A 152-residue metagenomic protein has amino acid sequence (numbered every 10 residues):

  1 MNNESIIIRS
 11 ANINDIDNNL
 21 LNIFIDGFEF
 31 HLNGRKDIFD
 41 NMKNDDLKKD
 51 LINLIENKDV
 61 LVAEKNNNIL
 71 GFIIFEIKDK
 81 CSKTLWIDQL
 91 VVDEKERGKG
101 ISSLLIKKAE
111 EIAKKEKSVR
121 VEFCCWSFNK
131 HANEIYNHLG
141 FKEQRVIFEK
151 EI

Functional and structural regions predicted by a protein language model:
S5-N22: A short beta-loop-alpha structural element at the N-terminal edge of CoA-dependent acyl/N-acetyltransferase catalytic
I25-D50: Conserved GNAT-fold acetyl-CoA-binding loop/helix
K49-V62, W86: A short helix-loop-beta-strand connector motif used in the catalytic cores of GNAT acetyltransferases and, in some
V62, N68-I77, W86: Conserved beta-strand in the GNAT
I77-I87, R97, E143-Q144: A conserved beta-turn-beta hairpin within the catalytic core of GNAT-like acetyltransferases that forms part
V92, G98-E111, E134, H138: Conserved acetyl-CoA-binding loop-helix of GNAT-fold acetyltransferases
I106, K114-C124: Conserved GNAT acetyl-CoA-binding A-motif
E122-A132, E149-I152: Conserved beta-strand-loop-alpha-helix junction that forms the acyl-donor binding cleft
